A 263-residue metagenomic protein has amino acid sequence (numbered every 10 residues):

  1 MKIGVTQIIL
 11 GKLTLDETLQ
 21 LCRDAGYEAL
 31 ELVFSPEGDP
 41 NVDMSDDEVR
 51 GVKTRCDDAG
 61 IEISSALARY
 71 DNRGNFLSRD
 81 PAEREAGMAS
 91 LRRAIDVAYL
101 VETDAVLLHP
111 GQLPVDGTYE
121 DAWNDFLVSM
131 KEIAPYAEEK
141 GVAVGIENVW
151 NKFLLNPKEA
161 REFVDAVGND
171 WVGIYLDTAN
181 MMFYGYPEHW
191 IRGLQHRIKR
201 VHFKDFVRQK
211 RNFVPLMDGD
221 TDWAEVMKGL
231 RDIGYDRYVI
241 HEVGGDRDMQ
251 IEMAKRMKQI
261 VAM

Functional and structural regions predicted by a protein language model:
M1-G4, I9-E28, D57, L154-G173 (+1 more regions): Histidine-acidic metal/acid-base catalytic patches
M1-L100, K131, N169, H196 (+2 more regions): N-terminal pre-domain/capping segments
E17, R55-A59, N72-L176, M181-F183: Active-site acidic/histidine proton-transfer and metal-coordination neighborhood in alpha/beta enzyme cores
L30-E31, S64-A66, V106, V201 (+1 more regions): Hydrophobic residues within beta-strands of alpha/beta enzymes
F34-D39, D71-R73, L113-V115, D205-R211: Conserved radical SAM core fold
N41, S45-E48, D80-G87, Y119-A122 (+5 more regions): Residue-level preference for long, well-ordered alpha-helices that form the structural scaffold of enzyme catalytic
D47-D58, S129-A137, W190, E225-G229: Catalytic-core regions built around general acid/base machinery
